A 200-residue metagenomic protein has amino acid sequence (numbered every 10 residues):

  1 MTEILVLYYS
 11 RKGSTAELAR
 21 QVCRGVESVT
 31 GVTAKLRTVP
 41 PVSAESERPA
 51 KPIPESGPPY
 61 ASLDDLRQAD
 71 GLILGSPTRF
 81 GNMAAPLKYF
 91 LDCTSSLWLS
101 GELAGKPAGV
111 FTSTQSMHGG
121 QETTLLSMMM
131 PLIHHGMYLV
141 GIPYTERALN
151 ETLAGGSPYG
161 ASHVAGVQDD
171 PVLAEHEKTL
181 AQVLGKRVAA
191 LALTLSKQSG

Functional and structural regions predicted by a protein language model:
M1-E102, V164-G200: N-terminal beta1-alpha1-beta2 submodule of the flavodoxin-like/Rossmannoid cofactor-binding fold
S14, L72, S76, N82 (+6 more regions): Gly/Ser/Thr-rich helix-start
V39-A44, G136-Q168: Mobile beta-alpha loop/short-helix "lid" or hinge segments that flank ligand
D92-S95, L99, S113-S116, H134 (+1 more regions): Alpha-helix boundary/capping detector
A104-A154: Short, glycine-/small-residue-rich phosphate/pyrophosphate-handling segment
L126, G156-P158, E175: Glycine-rich phosphate-binding loop at the start of an alpha helix
